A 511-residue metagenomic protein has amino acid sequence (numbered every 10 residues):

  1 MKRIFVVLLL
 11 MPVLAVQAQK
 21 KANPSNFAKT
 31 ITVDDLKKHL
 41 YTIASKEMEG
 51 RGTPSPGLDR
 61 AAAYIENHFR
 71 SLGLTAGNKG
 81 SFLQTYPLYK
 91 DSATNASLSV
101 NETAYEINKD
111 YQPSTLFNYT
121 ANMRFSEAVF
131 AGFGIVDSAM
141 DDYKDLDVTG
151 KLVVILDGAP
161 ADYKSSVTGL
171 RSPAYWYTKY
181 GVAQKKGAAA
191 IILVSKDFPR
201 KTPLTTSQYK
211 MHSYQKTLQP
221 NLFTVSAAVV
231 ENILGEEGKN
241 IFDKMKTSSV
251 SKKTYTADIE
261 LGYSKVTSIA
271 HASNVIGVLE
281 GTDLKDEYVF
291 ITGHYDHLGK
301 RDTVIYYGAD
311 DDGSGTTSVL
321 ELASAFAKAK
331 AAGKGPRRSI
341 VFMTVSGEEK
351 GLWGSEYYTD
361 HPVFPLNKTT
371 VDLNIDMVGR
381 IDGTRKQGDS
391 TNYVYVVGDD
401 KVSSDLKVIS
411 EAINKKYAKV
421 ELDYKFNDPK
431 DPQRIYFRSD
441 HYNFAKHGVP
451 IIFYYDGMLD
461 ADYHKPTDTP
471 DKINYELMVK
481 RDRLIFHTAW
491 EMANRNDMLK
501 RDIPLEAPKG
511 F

Functional and structural regions predicted by a protein language model:
M1-A22: Bacterial Sec-dependent N-terminal signal peptides
A18-G77, L98, L204, E280 (+2 more regions): N-terminal hydrophobic or amphipathic helices/low-complexity stretches enriched in small/hydrophobic/Pro/Gly
K20-P24, K109-D145, K216-G308, S324 (+1 more regions): Soluble metallo-hydrolase cores and metallopeptidase-like ectodomains found primarily in the secretory/periplasmic
E49-K164, I409: Noncatalytic luminal/extracellular "stalk/propeptide" segments of secretory-pathway proteins
E106-I107, P220-K239, V345-H447, I451: Metal-dependent peptidase/peptidase-like ectodomains
K109-N221, Y306, S324: Extracellular/luminal Protease-associated
T317, S324, D456-F511: His/Asp/Glu-rich mid-to-C-terminal helical/loop segments that flank catalytic regions of hydrolases
S324-G351, I375: Short helix-loop-beta-strand segments that form the rim/entrance of peptidase-like active sites
